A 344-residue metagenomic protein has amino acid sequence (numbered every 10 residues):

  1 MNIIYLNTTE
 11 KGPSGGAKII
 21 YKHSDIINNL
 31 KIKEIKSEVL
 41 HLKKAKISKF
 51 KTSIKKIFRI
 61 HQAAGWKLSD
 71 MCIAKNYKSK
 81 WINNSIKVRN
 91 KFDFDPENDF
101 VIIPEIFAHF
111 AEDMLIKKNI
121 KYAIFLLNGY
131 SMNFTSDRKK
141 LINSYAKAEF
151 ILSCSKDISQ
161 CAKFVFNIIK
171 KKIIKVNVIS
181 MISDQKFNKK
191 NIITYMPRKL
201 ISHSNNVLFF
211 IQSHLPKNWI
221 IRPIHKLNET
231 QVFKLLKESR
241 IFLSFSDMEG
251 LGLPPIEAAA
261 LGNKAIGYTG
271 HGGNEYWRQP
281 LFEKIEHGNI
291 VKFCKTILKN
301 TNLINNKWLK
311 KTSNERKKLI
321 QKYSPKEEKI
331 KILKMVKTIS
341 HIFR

Functional and structural regions predicted by a protein language model:
M1-F100, L253, H271-G273, K284-H287 (+2 more regions): N-terminal pre-catalytic "stem/leader" segment of glycosyltransferase-like enzymes
I19, C154-V232: Conserved catalytic-core segment of nucleotide-activated headgroup transferases in glycan assembly
H61-K147: Extended catalytic core of nucleotide-activated donor transferases of GT-like folds
F233, I256-A260, N274-E275: Short alpha-helical segment that forms part of, or immediately flanks, the ligand-binding pocket in carbohydrate-active
D247: Aromatic "clamp/platform" in nucleotide-sugar-dependent glycosyltransferases that forms part of the donor/acceptor
K264-G267: Short hydrophobic beta-strand element within catalytic cores of glycosyltransferases and related nucleotide-activated
E275-N300: Change "using UDP/GDP/dTDP sugars" to "using nucleotide sugars
V291, N302-R344: A charged, aromatic-enriched C-terminal amphipathic alpha-helix characteristic of glycosyltransferases across folds
